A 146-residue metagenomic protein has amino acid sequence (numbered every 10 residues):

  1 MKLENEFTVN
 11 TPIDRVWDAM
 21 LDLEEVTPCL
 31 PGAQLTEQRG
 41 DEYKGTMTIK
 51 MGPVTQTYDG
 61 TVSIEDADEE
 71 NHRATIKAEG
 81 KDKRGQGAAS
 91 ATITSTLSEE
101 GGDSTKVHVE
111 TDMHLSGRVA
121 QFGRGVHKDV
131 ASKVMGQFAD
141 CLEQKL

Functional and structural regions predicted by a protein language model:
M1-E42, T46, K50-G52: Hydrophobic ligand-binding cavity/cleft-lining segments
K2-E6, E42-K44, T57-D59, N71-R73 (+2 more regions): Intrinsic-disorder/low-complexity, polar/charged segments enriched in Ser/Thr/Lys/Arg/Asp/Glu/Gln
P12, G40, E69-E70, E100-D103: Short strand-connecting beta-turns/loops that link adjacent beta-strands
V16-M20, V26, I64, V109 (+1 more regions): Hydrophobic pocket/interface hotspot
E37-G80: Glycine-rich portal/gate segments that line the openings of hydrophobic small-molecule binding cavities
D66, G80-D129: Beta-strand/loop substructures that line and gate deep hydrophobic ligand-binding cavities in soluble
R118-L146: A conserved amphipathic terminal alpha-helix motif
